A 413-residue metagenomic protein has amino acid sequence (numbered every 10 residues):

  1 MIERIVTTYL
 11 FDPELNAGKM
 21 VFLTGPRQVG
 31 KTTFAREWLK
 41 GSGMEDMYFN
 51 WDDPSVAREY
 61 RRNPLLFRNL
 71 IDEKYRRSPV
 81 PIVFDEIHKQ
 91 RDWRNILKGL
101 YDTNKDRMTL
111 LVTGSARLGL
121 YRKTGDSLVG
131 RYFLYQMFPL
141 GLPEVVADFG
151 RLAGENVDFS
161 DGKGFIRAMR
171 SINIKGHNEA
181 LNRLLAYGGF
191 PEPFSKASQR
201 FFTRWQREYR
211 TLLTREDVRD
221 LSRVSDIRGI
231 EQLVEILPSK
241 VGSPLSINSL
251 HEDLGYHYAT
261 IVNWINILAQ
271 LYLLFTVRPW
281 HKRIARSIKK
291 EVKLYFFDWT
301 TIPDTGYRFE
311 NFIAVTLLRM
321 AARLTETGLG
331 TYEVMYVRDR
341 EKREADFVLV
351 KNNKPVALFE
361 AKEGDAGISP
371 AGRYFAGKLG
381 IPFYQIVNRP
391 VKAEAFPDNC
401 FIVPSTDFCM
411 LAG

Functional and structural regions predicted by a protein language model:
M1-T7, F11-Q28, T32, R36-M47 (+5 more regions): A cross-kingdom feature that marks ATP-driven nucleic-acid transaction machinery
Y48-S78: Short glycine-rich substrate-engagement loop in P-loop NTPases that contacts/grips substrate
S55-A57, I87-R91, G119-L120: Catalytic P-loop NTPase motifs of RecA-like helicase/translocase cores
R76-W93: Conserved P-loop NTPase "ATPase switch" module shared by AAA+ and STAND
R94-L118, D126: Conserved catalytic/switch belt of AAA+ P-loop NTPases
T113-L118, K123-G125, F138-L140, V387-R389: A short beta-strand-to-loop transition that corresponds to the Sensor-1 phosphate-sensing loop of AAA+ P-loop ATPases
L118-L134, V146-R151: Short regulatory helix/loop adjacent to the ATP-binding pocket of P-loop NTPases
A147, L152-T316, M320-A322, T327-V337: Interdomain hinge/linker elements that couple catalytic modules in large macromolecular machines
